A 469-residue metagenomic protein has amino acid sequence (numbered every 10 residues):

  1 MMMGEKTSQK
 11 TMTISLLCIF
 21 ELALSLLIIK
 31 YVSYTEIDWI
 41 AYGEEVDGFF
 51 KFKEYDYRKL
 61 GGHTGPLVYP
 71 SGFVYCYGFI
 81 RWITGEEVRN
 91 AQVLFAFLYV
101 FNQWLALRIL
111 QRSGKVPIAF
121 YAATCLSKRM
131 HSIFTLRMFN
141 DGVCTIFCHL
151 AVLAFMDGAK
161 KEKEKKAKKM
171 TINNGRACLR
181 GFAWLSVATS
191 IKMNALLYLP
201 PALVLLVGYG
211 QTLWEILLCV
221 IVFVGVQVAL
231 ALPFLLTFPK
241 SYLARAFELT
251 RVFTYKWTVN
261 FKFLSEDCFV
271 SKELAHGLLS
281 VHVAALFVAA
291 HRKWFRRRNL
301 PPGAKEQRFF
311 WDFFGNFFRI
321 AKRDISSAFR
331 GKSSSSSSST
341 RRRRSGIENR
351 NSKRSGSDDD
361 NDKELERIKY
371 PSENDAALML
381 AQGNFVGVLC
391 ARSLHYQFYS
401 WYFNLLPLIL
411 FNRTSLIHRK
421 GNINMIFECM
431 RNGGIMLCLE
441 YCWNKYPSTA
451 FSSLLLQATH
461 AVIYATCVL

Functional and structural regions predicted by a protein language model:
M1-A246, R251, K272-L469: Multi-pass membrane glycosyltransferase architecture that uses lipid-linked
P70, W257-K262: Secondary-structure junction/capping motif
F261-S265, V386-G387: Membrane-helix boundary elements
